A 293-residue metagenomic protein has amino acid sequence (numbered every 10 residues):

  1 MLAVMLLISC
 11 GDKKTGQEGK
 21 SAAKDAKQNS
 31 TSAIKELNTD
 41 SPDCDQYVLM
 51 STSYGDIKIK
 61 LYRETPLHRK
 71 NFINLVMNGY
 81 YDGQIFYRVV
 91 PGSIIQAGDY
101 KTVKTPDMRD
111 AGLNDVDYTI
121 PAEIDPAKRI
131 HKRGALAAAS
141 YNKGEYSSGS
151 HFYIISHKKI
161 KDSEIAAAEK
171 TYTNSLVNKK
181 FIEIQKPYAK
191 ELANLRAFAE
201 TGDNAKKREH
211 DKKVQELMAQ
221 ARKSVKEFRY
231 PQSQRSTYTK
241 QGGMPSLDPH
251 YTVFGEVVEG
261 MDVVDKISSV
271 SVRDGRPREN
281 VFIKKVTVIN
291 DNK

Functional and structural regions predicted by a protein language model:
M1-L7: Bacterial N-terminal signal peptides
C10-K293: Cyclophilin-like peptidyl-prolyl cis-trans isomerases
